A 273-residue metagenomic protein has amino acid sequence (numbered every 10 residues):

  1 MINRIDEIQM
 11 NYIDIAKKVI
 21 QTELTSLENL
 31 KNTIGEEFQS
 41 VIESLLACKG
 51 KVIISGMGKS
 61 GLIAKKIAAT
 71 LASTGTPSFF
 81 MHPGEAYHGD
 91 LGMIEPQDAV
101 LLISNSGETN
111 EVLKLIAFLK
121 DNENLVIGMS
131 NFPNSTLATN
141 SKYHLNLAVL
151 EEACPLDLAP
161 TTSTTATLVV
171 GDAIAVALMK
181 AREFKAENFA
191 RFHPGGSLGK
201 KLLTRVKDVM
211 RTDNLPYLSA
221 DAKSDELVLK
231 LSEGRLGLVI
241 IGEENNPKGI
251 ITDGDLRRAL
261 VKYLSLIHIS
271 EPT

Functional and structural regions predicted by a protein language model:
I2-K18, M57-K65: Short, compositionally biased "basic patch" segments
N11-G50: An N-terminal, well-structured beta->alpha segment
E23, G56, L101, I174 (+3 more regions): Terminal peptide-recognition signature
G50-V169, A175-L178: Glycine-rich phosphate-binding loops that contact phosphosugars or nucleotide phosphates
T139, A153, K180-R211: Internal, active-site/partner-interface "lid" segment
V209, K230-R235, V239-D255: A glycine-centered beta-loop-beta connector
Y217-R235, L260: The conserved cystathionine-beta-synthase
L264-T273: Residue-level detector of conserved catalytic or cofactor/ligand-binding positions in enzyme active sites
